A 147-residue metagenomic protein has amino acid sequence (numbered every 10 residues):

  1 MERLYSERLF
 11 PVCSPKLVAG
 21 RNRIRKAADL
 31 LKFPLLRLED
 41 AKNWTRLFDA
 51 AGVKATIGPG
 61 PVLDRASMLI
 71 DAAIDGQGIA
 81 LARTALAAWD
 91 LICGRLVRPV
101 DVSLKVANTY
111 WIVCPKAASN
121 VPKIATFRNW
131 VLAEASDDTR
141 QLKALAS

Functional and structural regions predicted by a protein language model:
M1, V121-I124: Short, structured helix-loop boundary elements
M1-T109, E134-S147: C-terminal regulatory
A117-A118: Catalytic strand-loop-helix junctions within cyclic-nucleotide turnover domains
I124-S136: Bilobed periplasmic-binding protein/Venus flytrap-like ligand-binding cleft at the lobe interface of extracytoplasmic
